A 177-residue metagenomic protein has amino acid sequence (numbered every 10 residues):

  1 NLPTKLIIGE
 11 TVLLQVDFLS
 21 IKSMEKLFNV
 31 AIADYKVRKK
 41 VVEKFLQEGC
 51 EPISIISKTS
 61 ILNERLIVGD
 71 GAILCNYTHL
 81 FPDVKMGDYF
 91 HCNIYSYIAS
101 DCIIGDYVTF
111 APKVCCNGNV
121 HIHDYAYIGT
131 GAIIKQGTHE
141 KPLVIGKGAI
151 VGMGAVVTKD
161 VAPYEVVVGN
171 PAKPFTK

Functional and structural regions predicted by a protein language model:
N1-V30: A solvent-exposed beta-alpha-beta segment
L2-L6, Y35-K40: Short, charged/polar "capping" segments at the starts of alpha-helices and the immediately preceding loops
V30, K39-I55: Glycine/small-residue-rich loop that forms an oxyanion/phosphate-binding "nest" at active or ligand-binding sites
A31-I32, C75: Short, well-ordered coil/turn residues at beta-beta hairpins and beta-strand->alpha-helix junctions within
A33-Y35, H139: Short, surface-exposed acidic/glycine-rich loop or hinge patches that mediate macromolecular interfaces
R38-V41, V161-A162, K177: Short glycine-/acidic-enriched loop or helix-start segments at secondary-structure transitions that form or flank
S54-V168, A172-F175: Structural signal for interior beta-strand "rungs" in well-ordered beta-sheet cores of soluble enzyme domains
